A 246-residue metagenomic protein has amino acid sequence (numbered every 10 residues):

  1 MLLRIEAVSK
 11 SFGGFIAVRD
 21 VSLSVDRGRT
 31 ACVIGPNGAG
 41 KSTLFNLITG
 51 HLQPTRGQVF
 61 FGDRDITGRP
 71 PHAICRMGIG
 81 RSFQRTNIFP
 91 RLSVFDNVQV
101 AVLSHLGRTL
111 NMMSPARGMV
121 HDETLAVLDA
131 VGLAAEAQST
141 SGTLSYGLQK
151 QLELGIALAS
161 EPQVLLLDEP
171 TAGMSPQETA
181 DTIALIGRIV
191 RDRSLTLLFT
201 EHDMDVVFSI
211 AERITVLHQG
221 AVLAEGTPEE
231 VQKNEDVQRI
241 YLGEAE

Functional and structural regions predicted by a protein language model:
L2-E246: Glycine-rich phosphate-binding loops of nucleotide-dependent enzymes
